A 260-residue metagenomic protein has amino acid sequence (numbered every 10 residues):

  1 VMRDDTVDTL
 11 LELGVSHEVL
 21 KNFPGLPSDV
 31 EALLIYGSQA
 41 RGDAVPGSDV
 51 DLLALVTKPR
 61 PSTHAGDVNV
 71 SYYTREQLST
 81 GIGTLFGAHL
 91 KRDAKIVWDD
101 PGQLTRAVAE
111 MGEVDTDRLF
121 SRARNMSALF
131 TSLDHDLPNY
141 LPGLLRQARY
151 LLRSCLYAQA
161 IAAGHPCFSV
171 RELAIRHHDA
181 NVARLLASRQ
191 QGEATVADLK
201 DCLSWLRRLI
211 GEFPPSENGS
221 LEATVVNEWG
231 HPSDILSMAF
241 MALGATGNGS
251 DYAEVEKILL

Functional and structural regions predicted by a protein language model:
M2-D29, R41-G47, V56-L260: Catalytic core of pol beta-like nucleotidyltransferases
L34-I35, D49-V56: Short, hydrophobic beta-strand segments that form beta-sheet elements in well-ordered domains
